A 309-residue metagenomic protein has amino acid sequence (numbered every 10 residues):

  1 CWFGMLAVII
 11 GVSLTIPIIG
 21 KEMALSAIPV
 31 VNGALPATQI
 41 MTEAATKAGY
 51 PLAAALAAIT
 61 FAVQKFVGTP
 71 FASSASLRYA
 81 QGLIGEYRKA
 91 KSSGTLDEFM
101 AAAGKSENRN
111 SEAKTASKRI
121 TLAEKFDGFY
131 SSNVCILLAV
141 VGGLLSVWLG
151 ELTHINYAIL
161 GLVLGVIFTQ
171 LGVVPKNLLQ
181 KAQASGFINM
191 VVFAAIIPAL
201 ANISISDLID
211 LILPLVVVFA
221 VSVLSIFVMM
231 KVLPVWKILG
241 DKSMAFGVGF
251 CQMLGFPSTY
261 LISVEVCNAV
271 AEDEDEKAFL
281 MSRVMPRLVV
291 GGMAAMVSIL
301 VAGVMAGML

Functional and structural regions predicted by a protein language model:
C1-G11, T60, V134-I136, G186-M190 (+2 more regions): Entry/N-cap segments of selected transmembrane alpha helices and their immediately preceding amphipathic helices
C1-I9, S26-A37, K91, F168 (+3 more regions): Small-residue-rich segments of transmembrane alpha-helices in multi-pass membrane proteins, especially helix faces
W2-E43, L52-K89, L96-E98: Transmembrane-helix bundle segments that line or gate the permeation/cavity pathway in multi-pass membrane proteins
I16-L52, V63, F71, D241-M296: Alpha-helical membrane segments and immediately flanking helix-loop junctions that form or couple to the substrate/ion
K21-V30, T153-L164, G186-V191, I212-S222: Structural signature of hydrophobic alpha-helical transmembrane segments
T69-S73, F168-K181, M230-K237: C-terminal ends of transmembrane helices
S74-S132, C267-M285: Intrinsically disordered, low-complexity non-transmembrane regions of multi-pass membrane transporters
A113-G186, A199-A201: Structural signature of multi-pass alpha-helical membrane transport proteins
